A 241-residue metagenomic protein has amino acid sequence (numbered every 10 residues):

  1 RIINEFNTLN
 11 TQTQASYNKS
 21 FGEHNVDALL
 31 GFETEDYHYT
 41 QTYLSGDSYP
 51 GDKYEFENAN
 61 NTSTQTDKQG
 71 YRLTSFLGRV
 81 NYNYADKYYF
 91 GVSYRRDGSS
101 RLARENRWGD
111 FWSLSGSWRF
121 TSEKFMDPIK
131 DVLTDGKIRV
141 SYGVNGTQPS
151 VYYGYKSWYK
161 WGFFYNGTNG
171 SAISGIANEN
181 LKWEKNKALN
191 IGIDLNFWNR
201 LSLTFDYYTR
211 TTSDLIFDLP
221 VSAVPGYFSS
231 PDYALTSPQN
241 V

Functional and structural regions predicted by a protein language model:
R1-V241: Extracellular/periplasmic, surface-exposed regions of secreted and cell-surface proteins
